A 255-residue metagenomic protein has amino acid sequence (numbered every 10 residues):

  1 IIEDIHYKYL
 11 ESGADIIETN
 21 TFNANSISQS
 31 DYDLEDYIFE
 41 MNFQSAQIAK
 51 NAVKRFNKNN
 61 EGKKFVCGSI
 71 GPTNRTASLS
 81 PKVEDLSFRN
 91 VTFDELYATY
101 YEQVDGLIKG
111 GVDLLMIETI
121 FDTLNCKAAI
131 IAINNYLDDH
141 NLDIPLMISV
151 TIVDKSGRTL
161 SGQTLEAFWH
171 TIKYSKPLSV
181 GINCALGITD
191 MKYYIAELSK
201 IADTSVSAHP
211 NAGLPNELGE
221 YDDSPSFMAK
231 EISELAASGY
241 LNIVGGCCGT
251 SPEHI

Functional and structural regions predicted by a protein language model:
I1-I255: Domain-level signal for soluble alpha/beta catalytic cores
